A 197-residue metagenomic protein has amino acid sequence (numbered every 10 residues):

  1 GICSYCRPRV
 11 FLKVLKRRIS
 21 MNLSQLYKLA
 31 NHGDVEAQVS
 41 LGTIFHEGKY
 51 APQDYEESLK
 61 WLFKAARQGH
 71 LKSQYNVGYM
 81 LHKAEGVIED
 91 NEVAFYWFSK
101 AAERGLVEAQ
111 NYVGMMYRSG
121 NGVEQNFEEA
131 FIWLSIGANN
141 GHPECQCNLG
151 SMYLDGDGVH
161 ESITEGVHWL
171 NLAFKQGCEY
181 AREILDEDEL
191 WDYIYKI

Functional and structural regions predicted by a protein language model:
G1-S20: Short, Lys/Arg-enriched N-terminal segments with co-localized hydrophobic residues within the first ~10-30 amino acids
I19-E47: N-terminal segments that cap or nucleate solenoid repeat domains
L29, K64-A65, K100-A101, I136-G137 (+1 more regions): Canonical positions in the second alpha-helix
N31-D34, E47-K49, D54, R67-H70 (+9 more regions): Short helix-capping/linker turns of helical repeat alpha-solenoids
S40-E47, N76-K83, Y112-S119, N148-D155 (+1 more regions): Hydrophobic face of amphipathic alpha-helices that form TPR/SEL1-like repeat modules and related alpha-solenoid
K175-I197: Terminal, low-structured helical/coil segments at or just beyond the last alpha-helical repeat
